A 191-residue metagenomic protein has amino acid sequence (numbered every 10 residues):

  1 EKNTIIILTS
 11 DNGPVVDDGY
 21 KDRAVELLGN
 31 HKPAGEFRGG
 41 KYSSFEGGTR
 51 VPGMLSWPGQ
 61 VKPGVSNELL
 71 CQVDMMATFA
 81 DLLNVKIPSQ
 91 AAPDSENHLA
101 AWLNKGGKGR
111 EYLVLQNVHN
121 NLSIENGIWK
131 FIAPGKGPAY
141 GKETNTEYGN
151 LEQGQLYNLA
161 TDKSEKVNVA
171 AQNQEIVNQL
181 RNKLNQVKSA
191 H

Functional and structural regions predicted by a protein language model:
E1-K21: Metal-dependent active-site segment of extracytoplasmic phospho-/sulfohydrolases and closely related
P14-S44, Q60-E68, V73-Q155, L159: C-terminal cap/loop subdomain of S1 sulfatases and analogous C-terminal strand-loop tails that border
G47: Ligand-binding/active-site lining segments
G53-L55: Short glycine- and hydrophobic/aromatic-rich loop-to-beta-strand nucleating segment in the catalytic cores
R110, L184-H191: Bilobed periplasmic-binding protein-like "clamshell/Venus-flytrap" ligand-binding domains
D162: Intrinsically disordered, low-complexity polar regions and short flexible loop motifs
V167-E175: Active-site-proximal N-terminal segment of extracellular/periplasmic enzymes that hydrolyze or transfer
